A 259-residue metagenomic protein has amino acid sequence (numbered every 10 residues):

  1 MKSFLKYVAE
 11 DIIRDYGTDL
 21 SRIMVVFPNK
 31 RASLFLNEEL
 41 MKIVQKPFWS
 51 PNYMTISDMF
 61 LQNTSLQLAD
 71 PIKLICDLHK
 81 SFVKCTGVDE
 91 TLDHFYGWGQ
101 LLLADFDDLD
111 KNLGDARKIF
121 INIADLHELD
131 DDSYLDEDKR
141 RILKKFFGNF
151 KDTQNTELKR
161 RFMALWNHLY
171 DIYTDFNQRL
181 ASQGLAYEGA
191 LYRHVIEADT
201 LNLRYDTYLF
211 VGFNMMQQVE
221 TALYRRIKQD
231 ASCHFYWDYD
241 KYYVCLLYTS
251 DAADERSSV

Functional and structural regions predicted by a protein language model:
M1-V8: N- or domain-start disorder-to-order transition segments that initiate the globular core
S21-N29: Conserved RecA-like ASCE P-loop NTPase motor core of nucleic-acid helicases/translocases
M24, D206-T207: Structural motif
K30-N202, Q218: Basic/charged alpha-beta structural segments of nucleotide/phosphate-handling enzymes
L36-L40, Y224, V259: Hydrophobic packing residues within well-ordered alpha-helices of enzyme cores
Y208, G212-L247: Extended, H/D-rich, highly charged conserved domains that either
Y248-A253: Conserved small/polar residues in nucleotide/adenosyl-binding loops
